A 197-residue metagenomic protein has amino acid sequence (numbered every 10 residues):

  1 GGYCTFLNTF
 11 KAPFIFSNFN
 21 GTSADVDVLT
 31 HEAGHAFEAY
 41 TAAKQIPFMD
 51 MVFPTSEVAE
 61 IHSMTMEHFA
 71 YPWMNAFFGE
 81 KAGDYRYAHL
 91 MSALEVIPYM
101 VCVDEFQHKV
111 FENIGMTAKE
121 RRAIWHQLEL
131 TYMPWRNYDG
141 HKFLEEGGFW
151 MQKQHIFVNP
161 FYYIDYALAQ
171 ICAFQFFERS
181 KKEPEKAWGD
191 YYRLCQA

Functional and structural regions predicted by a protein language model:
G1-A12: Catalytic zinc-binding patch centered on the HExxH motif and its immediate surroundings that defines zinc-dependent
F10-A12, V58, V101: Short, solvent-exposed loop/turn segments at the edges of secondary structure
F10-S23, A43-P54, G83-S92, H108-F111 (+1 more regions): Glycine- and acidic
S17-A42, E60-M64, H68, F106 (+1 more regions): Active-site recognition of the HExxH zinc-binding catalytic motif
L29, F37, T65, A76 (+3 more regions): C-terminal, non-catalytic "cap/extension" segments appended to globular domains
A42-A43, F53-K81, L90, E95 (+1 more regions): Post-HExxH zinc-binding segment in Zn-dependent metallohydrolases
P47-M49, Y71-D84, A118-K119, E185-W188: Acidic/polar loop patches that form or flank catalytic/metal-binding clefts of enzymes that bind anionic ligands
